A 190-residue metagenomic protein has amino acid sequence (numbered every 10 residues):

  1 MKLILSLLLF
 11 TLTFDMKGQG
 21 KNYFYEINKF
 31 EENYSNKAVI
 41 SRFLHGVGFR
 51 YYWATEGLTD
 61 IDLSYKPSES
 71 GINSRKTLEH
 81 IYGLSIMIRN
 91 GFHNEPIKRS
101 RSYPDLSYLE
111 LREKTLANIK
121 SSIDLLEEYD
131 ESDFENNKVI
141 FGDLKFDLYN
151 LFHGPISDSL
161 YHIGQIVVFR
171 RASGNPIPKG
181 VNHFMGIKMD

Functional and structural regions predicted by a protein language model:
M1-Y23: Bacterial Sec-dependent N-terminal signal peptides
T11, L58, I81-L84, N118 (+1 more regions): Alpha-helix boundary/capping residues
N22, I27, S41-R42, Y52 (+2 more regions): Short, contiguous alpha-helical
N28-D62: N-terminal targeting signals for Sec/Tat export/insertion, comprising classic cleavable signal peptides
I40-F43, V47-A54, L84, L111-L125: Alpha-helical packing segments of well-folded alpha/beta enzyme cores
G57-L63, L126-E135, A172-I177: Surface-exposed helix-capping loop/turn segments at secondary-structure junctions
G71-H80, D105-L116: A solvent-exposed, acidic/Ser-Thr-rich amphipathic alpha-helical stretch
S107-I140, K145-Y161: Acidic/histidine-rich alpha-helical segments that form the ligand environment of transition-metal centers
